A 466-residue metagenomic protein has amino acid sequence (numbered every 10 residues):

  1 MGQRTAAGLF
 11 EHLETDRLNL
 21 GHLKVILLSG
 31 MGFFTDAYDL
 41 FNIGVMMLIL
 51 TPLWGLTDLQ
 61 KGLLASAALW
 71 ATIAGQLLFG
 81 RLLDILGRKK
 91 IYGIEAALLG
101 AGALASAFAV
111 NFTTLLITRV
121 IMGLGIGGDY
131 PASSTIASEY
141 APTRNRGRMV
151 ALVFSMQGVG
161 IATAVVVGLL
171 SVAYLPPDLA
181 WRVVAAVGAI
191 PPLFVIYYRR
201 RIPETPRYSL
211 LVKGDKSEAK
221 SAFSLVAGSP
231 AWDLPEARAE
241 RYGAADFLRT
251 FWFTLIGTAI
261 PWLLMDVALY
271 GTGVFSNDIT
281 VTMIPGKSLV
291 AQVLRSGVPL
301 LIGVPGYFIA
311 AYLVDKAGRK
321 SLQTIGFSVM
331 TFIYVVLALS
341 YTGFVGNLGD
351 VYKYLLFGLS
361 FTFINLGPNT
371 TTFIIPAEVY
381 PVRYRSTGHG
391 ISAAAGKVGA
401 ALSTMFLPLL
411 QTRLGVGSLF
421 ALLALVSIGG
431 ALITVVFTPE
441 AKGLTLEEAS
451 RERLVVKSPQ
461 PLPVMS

Functional and structural regions predicted by a protein language model:
M1-S466: Transmembrane-helix signature of 12-pass secondary carriers
